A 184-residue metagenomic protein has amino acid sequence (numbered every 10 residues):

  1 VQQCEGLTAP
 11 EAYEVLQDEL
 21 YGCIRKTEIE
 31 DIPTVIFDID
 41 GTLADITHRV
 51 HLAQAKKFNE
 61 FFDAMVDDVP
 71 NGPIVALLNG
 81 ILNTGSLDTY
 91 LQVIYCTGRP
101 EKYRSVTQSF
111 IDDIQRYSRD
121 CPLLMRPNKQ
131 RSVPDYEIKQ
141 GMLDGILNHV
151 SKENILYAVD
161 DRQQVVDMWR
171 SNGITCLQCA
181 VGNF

Functional and structural regions predicted by a protein language model:
V1-C4: C-terminal alpha-helical interaction appendages
G6-T8: Intrinsically disordered, low-complexity coil/linker segments enriched for acidic/polar and small residues
D18-V133: Alpha-helical substrate-recognition element adjacent to the catalytic core
I29-E30, D88, I146-I155: Glycine-rich phosphate-binding loop signature in dinucleotide/nucleotide-binding domains
T107-Y117, I146, D167-G173: Short, aromatic/basic amphipathic alpha-helical patches
V133-K152: Donor nucleotide-activated moiety binding/catalytic core segment of transferases that use nucleotide-activated donors
E153-F184: Acidic, Mg2+-coordinating phosphoryl-transfer loop and its flanking beta/alpha structural elements, shared across
